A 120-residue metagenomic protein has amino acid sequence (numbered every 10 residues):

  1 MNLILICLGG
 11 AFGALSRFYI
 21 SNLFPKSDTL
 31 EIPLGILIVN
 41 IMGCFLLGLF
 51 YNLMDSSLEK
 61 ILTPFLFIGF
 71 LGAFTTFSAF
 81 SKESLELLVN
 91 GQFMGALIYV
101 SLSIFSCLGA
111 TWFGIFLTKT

Functional and structural regions predicted by a protein language model:
M1-T120: Membrane-interface helix-loop junctions in multi-pass transporters/channels
